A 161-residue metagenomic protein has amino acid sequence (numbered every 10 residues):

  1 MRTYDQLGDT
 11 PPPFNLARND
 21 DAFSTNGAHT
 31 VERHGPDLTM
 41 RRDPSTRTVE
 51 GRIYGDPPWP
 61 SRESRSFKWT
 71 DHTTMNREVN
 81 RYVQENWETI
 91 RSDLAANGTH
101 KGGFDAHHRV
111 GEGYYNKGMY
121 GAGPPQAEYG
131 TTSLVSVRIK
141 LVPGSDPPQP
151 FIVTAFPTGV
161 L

Functional and structural regions predicted by a protein language model:
M1-P57, G159-L161: Low-complexity, glycine/serine/proline-rich disordered segments that function as export/translocation leaders
T39-L161: Functional cores of ribonucleases/endoribonucleases
